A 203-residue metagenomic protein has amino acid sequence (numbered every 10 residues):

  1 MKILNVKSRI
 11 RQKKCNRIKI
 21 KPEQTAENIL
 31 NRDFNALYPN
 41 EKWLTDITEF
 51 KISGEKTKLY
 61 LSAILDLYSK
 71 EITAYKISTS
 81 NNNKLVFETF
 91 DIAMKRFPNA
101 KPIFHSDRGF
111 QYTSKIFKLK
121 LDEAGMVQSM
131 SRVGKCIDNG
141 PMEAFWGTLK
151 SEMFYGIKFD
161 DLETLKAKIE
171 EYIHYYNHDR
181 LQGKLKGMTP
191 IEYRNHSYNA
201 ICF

Functional and structural regions predicted by a protein language model:
M1, L30, D46, I64 (+9 more regions): Mobile genetic element proteins and their domesticated derivatives, centered on retroelements and DNA transposons
M1-Y38, K135, I191-Y198: Basic, flexible linker segments flanking DNA-binding modules in nucleic acid-interacting mobile-element proteins
S8-N16, F104-R108, D122-P141, I157-D160: RNase H-like polynucleotidyl transferase catalytic core
R32, A36-T73, T79-S80: An active-site-proximal beta-strand-loop segment
T57, K76-F97: Active-site beta-loop-alpha junctions of metal-dependent nucleic acid enzymes, especially the RNase H-like/DDE
S69-Y75, Q128-S131, Y155-G156: Short small-residue beta-strand/loop micro-motif enriched in glycine and branched aliphatics
N99-S114, C136, M188-I191: Acidic/histidine-rich, metal-coordinating catalytic segments
K115-K118, D122-M126, T148-F203: C-terminal domain-tail junction helix/linker
